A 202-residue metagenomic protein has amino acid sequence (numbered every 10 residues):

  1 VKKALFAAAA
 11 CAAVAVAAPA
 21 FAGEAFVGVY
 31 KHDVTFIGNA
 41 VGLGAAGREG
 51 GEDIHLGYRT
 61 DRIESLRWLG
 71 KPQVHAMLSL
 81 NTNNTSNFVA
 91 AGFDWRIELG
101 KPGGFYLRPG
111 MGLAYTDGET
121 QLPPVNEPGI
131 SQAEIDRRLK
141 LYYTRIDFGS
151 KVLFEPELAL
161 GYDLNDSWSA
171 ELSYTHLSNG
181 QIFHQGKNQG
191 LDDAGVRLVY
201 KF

Functional and structural regions predicted by a protein language model:
V1-G23: Cleavable N-terminal export/targeting peptides
A20-G23, D61-P72, E98-L107, S167: Short loop/turn motifs that connect adjacent beta-strands in outer-membrane beta-barrel proteins
A25-D33, I37-G42, K71-T82, L177: Transmembrane beta-strand segments that form the barrel wall of outer-membrane beta-barrel proteins
A25-V29, V74-L78, L107-M111, P156-L160 (+2 more regions): Membrane-embedded beta-strand positions of outer-membrane beta-barrel proteins
H32, G38, L107-E157: Outer-membrane beta-barrel translocator/channel fold
A46-G50, L78-V89, K101, F183-Q189: Solvent-exposed loop/turn segments connecting transmembrane beta-strands in outer-membrane beta-barrel proteins
Y58-R62, L80, W95-I97, Y162 (+2 more regions): Residue-level signature of outer-membrane beta-barrel architecture
G190-F202: Outer-membrane beta-barrel "beta-signal"
